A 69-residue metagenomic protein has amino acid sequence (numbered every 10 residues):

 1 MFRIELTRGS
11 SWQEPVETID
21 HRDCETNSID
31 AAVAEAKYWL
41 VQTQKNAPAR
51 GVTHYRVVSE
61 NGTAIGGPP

Functional and structural regions predicted by a protein language model:
M1-H21: Short aromatic-glycine-(Arg/Gly/Cys) micro-motifs in beta-strand/loop hairpins
I4, C24, A32, A36 (+1 more regions): Hydrophobic beta-strand residues in large extracellular and virion-surface proteins
V16-E17, T26-A49: A short, charged, amphipathic alpha-helix used as a generic interaction element across diverse proteins
C24-T26, P69: A short, sequence-level motif marking secondary-structure junctions
V41-P69: Short, mixed-charge low-complexity intrinsically disordered segments
